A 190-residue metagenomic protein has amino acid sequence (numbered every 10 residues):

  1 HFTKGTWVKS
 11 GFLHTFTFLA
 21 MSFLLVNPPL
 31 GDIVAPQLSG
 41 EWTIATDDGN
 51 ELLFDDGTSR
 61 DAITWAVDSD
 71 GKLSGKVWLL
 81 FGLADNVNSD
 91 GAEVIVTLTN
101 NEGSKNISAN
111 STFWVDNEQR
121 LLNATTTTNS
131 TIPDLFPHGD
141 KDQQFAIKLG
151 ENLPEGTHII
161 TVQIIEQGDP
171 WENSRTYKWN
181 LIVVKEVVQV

Functional and structural regions predicted by a protein language model:
H1-T6, V77-L83, F145-L149, I160: N-terminal low-complexity, charged segments
F2-G5, L13-A35: Transmembrane alpha-helices and immediately adjacent membrane-cytoplasm interface residues in multi-pass integral
L30-G75, G103-K105, S111-W114, Q189-V190: Short, compositionally biased P/S/T/A/G/V-rich stretches that sit at domain boundaries
S39-E41, L83, K148-V190: Short beta-strand elements
D61-I95: Contiguous beta-strand segments within globular domains
K72, H138-D142, E151-E155: Surface-exposed coil/turn segments at beta-strand junctions on protein surfaces, enriched
N88-A124, V162: Extended low-complexity, serine/threonine- and proline-enriched intrinsically disordered segments
R120-K148: Aromatic sugar-binding surface patches on proteins that engage polysaccharides or sugar-phosphate polymers
